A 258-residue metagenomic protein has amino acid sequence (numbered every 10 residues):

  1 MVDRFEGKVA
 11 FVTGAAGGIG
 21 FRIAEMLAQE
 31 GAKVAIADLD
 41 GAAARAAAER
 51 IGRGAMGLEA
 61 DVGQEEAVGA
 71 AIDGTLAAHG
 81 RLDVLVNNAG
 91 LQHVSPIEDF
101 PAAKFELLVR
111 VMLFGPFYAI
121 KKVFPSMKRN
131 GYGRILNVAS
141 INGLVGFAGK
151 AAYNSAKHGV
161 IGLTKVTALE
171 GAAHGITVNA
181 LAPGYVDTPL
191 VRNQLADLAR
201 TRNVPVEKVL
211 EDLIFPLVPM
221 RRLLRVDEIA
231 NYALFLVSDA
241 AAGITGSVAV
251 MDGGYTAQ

Functional and structural regions predicted by a protein language model:
D3-V34: Canonical Rossmann dinucleotide-binding motif of NAD(H)/NADP(H)-dependent dehydrogenases/reductases, specifically
V86, A172, T177, I244-G246: Short, small/polar-rich loop/turn modules that mediate ligand/substrate recognition or access, typified
P96-I97, P101-V109, I135, I214: Substrate-binding pocket helix/loop in short-chain dehydrogenase/reductase
E98, V145-A152, A173-H174, R221 (+1 more regions): Active-site loop immediately N-terminal to the catalytic Tyr-X3-Lys motif of short-chain dehydrogenase/reductase
F117-Y118, F124, Y132, M220-M251 (+1 more regions): C-terminal substrate-recognition "lid" of short-chain dehydrogenase/reductases
I120, A156, T164: Active-site helix of classical SDR
S140: Residue(s) in the substrate-gating loop at a strand-loop-helix junction that position the organic substrate next
